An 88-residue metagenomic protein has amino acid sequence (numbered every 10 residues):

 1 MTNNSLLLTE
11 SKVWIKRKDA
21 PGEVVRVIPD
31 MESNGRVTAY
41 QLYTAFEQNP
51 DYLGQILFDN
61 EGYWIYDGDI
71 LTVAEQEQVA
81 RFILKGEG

Functional and structural regions predicted by a protein language model:
M1-L42: Negatively charged, low-complexity tracts enriched in Asp/Glu with abundant Ser/Thr
T2-K16, N49, L53-G88: Mixed-charge, Lys/Arg-enriched low-complexity segments
S33-L57: Short, contiguous, helix-prone interaction/anchoring segments in small proteins
